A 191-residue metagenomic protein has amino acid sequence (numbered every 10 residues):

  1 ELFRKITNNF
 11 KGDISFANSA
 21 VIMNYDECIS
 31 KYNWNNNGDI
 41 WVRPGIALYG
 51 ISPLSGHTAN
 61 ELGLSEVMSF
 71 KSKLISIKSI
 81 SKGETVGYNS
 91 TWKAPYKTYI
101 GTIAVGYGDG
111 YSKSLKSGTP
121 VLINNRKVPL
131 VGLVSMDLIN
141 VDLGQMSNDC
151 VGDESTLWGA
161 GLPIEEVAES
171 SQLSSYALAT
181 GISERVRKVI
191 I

Functional and structural regions predicted by a protein language model:
E1-I191: Active-site anion/phosphate-binding pocket segments in diverse small-molecule metabolic enzymes
